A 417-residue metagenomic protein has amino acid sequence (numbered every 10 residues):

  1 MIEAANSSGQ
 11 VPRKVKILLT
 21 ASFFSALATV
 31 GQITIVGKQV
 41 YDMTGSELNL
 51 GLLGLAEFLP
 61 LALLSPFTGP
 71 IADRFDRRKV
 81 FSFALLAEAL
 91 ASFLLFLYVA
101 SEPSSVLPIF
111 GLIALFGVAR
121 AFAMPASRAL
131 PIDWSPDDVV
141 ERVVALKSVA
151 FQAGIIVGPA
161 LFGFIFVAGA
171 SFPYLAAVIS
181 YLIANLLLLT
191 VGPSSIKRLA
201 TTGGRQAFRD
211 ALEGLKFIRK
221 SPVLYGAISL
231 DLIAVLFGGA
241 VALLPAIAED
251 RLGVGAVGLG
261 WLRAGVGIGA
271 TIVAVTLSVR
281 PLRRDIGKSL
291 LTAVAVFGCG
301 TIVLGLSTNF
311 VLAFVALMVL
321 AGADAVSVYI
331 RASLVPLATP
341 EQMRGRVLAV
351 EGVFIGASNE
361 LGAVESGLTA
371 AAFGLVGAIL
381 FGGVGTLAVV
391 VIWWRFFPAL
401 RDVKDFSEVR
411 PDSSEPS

Functional and structural regions predicted by a protein language model:
I2-P60, K216-V266: Helix-loop boundary and gating motifs at the non-cytosolic
E3, L53, L63-F67, R74 (+7 more regions): C-terminal transmembrane bundle of multi-pass solute transporters/carriers
F23, S104-F122, L232, G300 (+1 more regions): Hydrophobic core of transmembrane alpha-helices in multi-pass small-molecule transporters, especially MFS/SLC-type
S25-A26, E57, F116, K147-F151 (+3 more regions): Structural signature of transmembrane alpha-helices in multi-pass secondary transporters
V36, F122-S135, V326-T339: Intracellular juxtamembrane helix-capping segments at the cytosolic ends of symmetry-related transmembrane helices
Y41, P131-P136, E141, E249 (+2 more regions): Helix-terminus/helix-capping segments at the ends of transmembrane helices and short amphipathic helices
E102, A129, D133, Y174 (+3 more regions): Helix-loop junctions on the cytosolic side of multi-pass membrane transporters, especially the intracellular loop
V106-G117, R142-R198, V257, A264 (+3 more regions): Hydrophobic alpha-helical transmembrane segments
